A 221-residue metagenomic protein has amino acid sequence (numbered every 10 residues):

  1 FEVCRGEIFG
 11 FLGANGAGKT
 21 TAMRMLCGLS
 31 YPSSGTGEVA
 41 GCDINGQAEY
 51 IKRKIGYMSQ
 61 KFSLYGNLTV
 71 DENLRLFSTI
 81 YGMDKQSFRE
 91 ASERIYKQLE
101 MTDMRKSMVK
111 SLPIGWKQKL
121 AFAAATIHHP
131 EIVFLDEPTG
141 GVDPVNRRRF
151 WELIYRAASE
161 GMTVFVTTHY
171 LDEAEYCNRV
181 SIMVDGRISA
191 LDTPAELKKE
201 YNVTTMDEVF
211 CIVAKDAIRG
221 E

Functional and structural regions predicted by a protein language model:
G35-G46, Y50-I51: Conserved ABC transporter NBD signature motif
R75, T79, Q86-M104: Conserved ABC ATPase "signature" region
H129: Conserved catalytic motifs of ABC-family nucleotide-binding domains
V133-D136: Catalytic Walker B motif of ABC-type/P-loop ATPase nucleotide-binding domains
L191-D192: ABC ATPase "signature
